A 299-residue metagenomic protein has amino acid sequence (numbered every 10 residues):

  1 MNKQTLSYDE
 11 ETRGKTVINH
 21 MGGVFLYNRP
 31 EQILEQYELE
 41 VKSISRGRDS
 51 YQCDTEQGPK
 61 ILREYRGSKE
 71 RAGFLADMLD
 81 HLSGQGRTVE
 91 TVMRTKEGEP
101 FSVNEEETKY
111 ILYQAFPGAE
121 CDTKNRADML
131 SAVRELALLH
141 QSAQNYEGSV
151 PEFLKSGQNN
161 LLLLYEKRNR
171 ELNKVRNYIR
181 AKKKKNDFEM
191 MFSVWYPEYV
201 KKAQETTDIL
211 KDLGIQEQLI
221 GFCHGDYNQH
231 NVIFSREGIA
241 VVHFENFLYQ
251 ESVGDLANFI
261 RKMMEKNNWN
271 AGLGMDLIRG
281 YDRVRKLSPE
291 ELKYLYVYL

Functional and structural regions predicted by a protein language model:
I18-Q32: Juxta-kinase regulatory segment immediately upstream of eukaryotic protein kinase catalytic domains
Q32-D54: ATP-binding glycine-rich phosphate-binding loop
S43, R63-E70, C121, V150-F222: ATP-dependent phospho-/nucleotidyl transfer catalytic cores
S50-D54, V92, Q204-G254: Active-site acidic catalytic loop and adjacent metal/ATP-binding pocket of ATP-dependent phosphoryl transfer enzymes
P59-V150: ATP-binding pocket architecture of kinase catalytic cores
V253-K286, L299: Active-site activation/catalytic loop segments of kinase-like enzymes and analogous catalytic loops in related
